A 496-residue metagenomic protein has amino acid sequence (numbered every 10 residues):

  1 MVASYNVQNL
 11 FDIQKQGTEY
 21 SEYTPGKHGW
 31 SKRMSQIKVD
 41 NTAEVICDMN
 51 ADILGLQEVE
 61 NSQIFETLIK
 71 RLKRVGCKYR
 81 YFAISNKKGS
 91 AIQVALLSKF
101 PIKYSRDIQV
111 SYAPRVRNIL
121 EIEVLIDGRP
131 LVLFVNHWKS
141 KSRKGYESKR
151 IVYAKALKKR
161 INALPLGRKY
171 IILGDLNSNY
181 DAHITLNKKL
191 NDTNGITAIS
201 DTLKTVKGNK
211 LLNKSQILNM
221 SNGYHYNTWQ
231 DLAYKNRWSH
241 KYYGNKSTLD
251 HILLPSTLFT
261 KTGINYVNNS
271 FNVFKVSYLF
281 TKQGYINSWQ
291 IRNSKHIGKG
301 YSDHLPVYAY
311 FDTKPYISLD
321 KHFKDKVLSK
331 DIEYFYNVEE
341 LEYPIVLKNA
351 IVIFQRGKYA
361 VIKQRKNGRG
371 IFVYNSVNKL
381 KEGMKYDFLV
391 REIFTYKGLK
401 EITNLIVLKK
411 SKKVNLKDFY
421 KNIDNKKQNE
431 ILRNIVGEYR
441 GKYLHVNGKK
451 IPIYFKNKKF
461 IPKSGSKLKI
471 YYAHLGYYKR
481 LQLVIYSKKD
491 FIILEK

Functional and structural regions predicted by a protein language model:
M1-R74, N86-K87, K282-Y285, W289 (+2 more regions): N-terminal, active-site-proximal structural segment of metallo-dependent hydrolase catalytic domains
Y5-V7, T42-E66, L133, L157-N187 (+4 more regions): Active-site beta-strand/loop signature of hydrolases that rely on acidic residues for catalysis
N9-Q16, R143, K261-G263, K299 (+2 more regions): Short, solvent-exposed loop/turn elements at domain surfaces
K27-R33, N50-E58, I84, S140-S148 (+4 more regions): Second-shell loop/turn segments in exported
K38-T42, G55, N61-I64, L68 (+7 more regions): Stable alpha-helical elements in mature extracytoplasmic
V59-K139: Structured beta-strand-rich core segments of catalytic domains in phosphoester-bond hydrolases
N162-R168, S178-K324, K496: Metal-dependent phosphoester-hydrolase catalytic domains
L211-I217, P315-K496: OB-fold single-stranded nucleic acid-binding module
